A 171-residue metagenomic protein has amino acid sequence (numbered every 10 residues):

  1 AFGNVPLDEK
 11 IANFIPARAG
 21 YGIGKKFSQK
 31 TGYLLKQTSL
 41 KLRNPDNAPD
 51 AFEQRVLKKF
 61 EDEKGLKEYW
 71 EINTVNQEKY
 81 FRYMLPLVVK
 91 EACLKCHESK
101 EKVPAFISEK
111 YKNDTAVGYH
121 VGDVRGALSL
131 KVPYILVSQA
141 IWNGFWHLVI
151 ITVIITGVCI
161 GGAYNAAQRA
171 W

Functional and structural regions predicted by a protein language model:
A1-V88, A105-A127, K131-A170: Extracytoplasmic c-type cytochrome modules immediately beyond a signal peptide or single-pass transmembrane anchor
E91: Cys/His-enriched microdomains
L94-E101: Detector for the c-type heme attachment site
